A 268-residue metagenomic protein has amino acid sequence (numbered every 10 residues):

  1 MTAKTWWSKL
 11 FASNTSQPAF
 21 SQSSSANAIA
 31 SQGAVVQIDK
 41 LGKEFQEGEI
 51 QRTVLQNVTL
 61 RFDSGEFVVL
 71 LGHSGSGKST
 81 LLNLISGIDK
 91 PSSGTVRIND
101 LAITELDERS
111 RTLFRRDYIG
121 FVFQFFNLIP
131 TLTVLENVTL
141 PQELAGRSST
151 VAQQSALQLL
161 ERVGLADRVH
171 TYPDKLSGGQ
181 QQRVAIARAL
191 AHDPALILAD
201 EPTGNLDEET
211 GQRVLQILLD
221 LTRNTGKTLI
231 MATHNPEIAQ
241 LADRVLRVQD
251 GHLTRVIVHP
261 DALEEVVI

Functional and structural regions predicted by a protein language model:
M1-E44, R255-I268: ABC-family P-loop ATPase nucleotide-binding domain
G33-V248: ABC family nucleotide-binding domain
R147, I238, T254, A262-L263: Flexible, glycine-rich phosphate/dinucleotide-binding loops and adjacent beta-alpha linkers at cofactor/substrate
V245-V258: H-loop (His-switch) and adjacent beta-strand-loop-beta switch element of ABC-type ATPase nucleotide-binding domains
